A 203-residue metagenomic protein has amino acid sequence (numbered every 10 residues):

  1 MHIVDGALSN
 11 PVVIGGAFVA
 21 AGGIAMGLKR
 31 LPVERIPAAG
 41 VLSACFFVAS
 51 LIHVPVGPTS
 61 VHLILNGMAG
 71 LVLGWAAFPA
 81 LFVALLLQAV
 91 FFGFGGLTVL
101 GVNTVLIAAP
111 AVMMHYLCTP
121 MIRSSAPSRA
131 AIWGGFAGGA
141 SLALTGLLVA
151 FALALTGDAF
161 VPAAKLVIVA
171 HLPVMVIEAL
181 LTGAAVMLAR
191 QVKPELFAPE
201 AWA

Functional and structural regions predicted by a protein language model:
M1-M68: Hydrophobic transmembrane alpha-helices
L8-I14, V99-A109, P173-I177: Membrane-interface loop-to-helix entry segments
I14-G22, A108-L117, V176-L188: Hydrophobic cores of alpha-helical transmembrane segments in multi-pass inner/ER membrane proteins, independent
E34-S43, I64-M68, G101-A108, R129-F136: Cytoplasmic-side transmembrane-helix entry/capping segments in multi-pass membrane proteins
S43-F47, A77-A89: Small-polar-interrupted transmembrane alpha-helices in polytopic inner-membrane proteins
L51-S60, V83-M114: Interfacial aromatic-anchored transmembrane helix boundaries in multi-pass membrane proteins
N103-V149: Short helix-perturbing small/polar motifs within transmembrane alpha-helices
I132-A143, A150, T156-A203: C-terminal transmembrane helix-loop-helix hairpin of multi-pass membrane proteins
